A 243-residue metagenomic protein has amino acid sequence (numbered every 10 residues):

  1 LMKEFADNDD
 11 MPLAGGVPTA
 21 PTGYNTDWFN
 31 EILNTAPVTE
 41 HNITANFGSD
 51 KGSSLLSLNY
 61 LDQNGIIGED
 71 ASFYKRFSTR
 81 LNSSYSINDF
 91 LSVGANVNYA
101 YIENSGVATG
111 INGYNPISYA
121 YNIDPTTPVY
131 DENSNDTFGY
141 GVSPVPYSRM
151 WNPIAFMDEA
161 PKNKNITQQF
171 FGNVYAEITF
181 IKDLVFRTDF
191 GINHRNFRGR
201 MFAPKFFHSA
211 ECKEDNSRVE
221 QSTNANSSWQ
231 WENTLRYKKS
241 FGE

Functional and structural regions predicted by a protein language model:
L1, V38-E40, S53: A beta-strand signature from Gram-negative outer-membrane beta-barrel systems, especially the internal plug domain
L1-N25, L61, G65-Q169, R187-E243: Surface-exposed loop/interface segments of Gram-negative outer-membrane beta-barrel transport/assembly proteins
N25-A36: Periplasmic N-terminal accessory/gating domains of Gram-negative outer-membrane beta-barrel systems
L33-T35, A45-S49: Outer-membrane beta-barrel initiation region
V38, S49-D50, S86-F90, T179-I181 (+1 more regions): Outer-membrane beta-barrel channels and translocator barrels
N42-N46, N82, N173-Y175, T179 (+1 more regions): Outer-membrane beta-barrel architecture
L184: An active-site-proximal structural segment forming one wall of the substrate-binding cleft that immediately precedes
